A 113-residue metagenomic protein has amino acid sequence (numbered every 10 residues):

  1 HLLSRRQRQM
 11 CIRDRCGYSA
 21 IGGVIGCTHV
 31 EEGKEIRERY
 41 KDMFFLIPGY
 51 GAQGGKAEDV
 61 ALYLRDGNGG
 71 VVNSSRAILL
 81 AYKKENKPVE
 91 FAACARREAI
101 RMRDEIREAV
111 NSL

Functional and structural regions predicted by a protein language model:
H1-R8, I12: Single conserved hydrophobic/aromatic residue that forms the stacking wall/gate of nucleotide- or nucleobase-binding
Q9, G33, A57, A99-R103: Generic structural signal for well-ordered alpha-helices, preferentially at hydrophobic/aromatic core positions
R15-A20, Y40: Short gly/pro-enriched beta-turn/loop segments at secondary-structure junctions
G23, C27-N73, A77-A81: A C-terminal functional module that forms or caps the active site or interfaces directly with catalytic machinery
V60-G67, L80-L113: C-terminal helical cap(s) of enzyme catalytic domains, especially alpha/beta-barrels
